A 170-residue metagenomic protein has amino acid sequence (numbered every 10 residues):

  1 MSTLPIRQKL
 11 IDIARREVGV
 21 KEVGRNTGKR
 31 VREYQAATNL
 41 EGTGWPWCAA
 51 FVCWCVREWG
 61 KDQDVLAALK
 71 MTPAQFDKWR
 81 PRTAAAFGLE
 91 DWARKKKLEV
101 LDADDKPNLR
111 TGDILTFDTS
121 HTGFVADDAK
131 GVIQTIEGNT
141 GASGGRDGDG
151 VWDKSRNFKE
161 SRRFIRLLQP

Functional and structural regions predicted by a protein language model:
M1-K70: N-terminal capping segments
M1-S2, L109, Q169-P170: Short intrinsically disordered terminal tails
L4-I6, D62-G145: ...with weaker cross-activation on analogous glycine-rich loops/strands in unrelated enzymes
D12, V100, Q169-P170: Generic detector of low-complexity/intrinsically disordered segments and short hydrophobic N-terminal stretches
D12-I13, Q134, R163: Generic structural signal for residues positioned in beta-strands
R25, K29-T43, T116-K159: Glycine-rich catalytic cores of cysteine/serine-nucleophile enzymes that process amide/ester linkages in cell-envelope
G42-G44, F51, V56, P73-F76 (+4 more regions): Intrinsically disordered regions, especially transient/low-confidence alpha-helical propensity segments and coil-helix
K154-P170: Low-complexity, Gly/Ser/Thr/Pro-rich intrinsically disordered linker/tail segments
